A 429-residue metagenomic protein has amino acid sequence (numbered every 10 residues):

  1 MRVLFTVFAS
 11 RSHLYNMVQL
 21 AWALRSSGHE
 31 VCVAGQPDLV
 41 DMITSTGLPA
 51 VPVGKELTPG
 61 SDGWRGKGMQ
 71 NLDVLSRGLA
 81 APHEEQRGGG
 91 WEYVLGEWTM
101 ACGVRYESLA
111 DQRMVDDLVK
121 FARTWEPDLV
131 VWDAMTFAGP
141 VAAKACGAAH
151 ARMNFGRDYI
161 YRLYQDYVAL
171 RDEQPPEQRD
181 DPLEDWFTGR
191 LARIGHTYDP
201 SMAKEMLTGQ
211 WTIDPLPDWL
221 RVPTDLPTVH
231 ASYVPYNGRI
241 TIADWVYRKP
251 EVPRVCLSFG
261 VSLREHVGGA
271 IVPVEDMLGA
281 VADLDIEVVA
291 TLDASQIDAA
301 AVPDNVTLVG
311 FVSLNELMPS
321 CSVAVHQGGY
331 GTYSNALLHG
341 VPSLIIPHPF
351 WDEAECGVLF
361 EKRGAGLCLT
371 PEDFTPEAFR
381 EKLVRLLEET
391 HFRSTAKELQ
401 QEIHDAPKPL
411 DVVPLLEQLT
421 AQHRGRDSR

Functional and structural regions predicted by a protein language model:
M1-E56: N-terminal subdomain of nucleotide-sugar transferases
A21, F311-L359: A donor-sugar binding/catalytic signature common to diverse glycosyltransferases and related nucleotide-sugar
V33-V94: Conserved nucleotide-sugar phosphate-binding/catalytic loop shared by glycosyltransferases and other
Q36, Q178-L263, D293-Q296: A nucleotide-sugar donor-handling region in carbohydrate enzymes
Q86, G96-P182: Conserved nucleotide-sugar donor-interacting segment of glycosyltransferase catalytic cores, predominantly GT-B
T228-V323: Donor-nucleotide binding loops and adjacent catalytic segments primarily of GT-B fold Leloir glycosyltransferases
W351-K382: Change "using UDP/GDP/dTDP sugars" to "using nucleotide sugars
A378-R429: C-terminal amphipathic helix plus adjacent low-complexity, charged tail appended to glycosyltransferase catalytic
